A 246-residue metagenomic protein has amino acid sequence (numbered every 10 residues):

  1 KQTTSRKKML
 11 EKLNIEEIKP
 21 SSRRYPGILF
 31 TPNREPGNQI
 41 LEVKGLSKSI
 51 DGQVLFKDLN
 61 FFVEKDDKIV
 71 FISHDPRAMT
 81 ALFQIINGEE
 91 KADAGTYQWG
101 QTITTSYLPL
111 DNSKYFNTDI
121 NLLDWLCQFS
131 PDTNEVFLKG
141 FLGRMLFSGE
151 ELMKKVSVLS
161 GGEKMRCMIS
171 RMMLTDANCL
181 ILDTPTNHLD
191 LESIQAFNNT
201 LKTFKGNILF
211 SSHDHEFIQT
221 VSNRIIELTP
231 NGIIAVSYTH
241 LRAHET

Functional and structural regions predicted by a protein language model:
Q2-M9: Interdomain "pre-motor" coupling segment immediately N-terminal to P-loop NTPase/helicase cores
E17-E35: Short, flexible cytosolic linker that couples an ABC transmembrane/permease module to its adjacent nucleotide-binding
L29, N33-A243: ABC ATP-binding cassette signature C-motif
